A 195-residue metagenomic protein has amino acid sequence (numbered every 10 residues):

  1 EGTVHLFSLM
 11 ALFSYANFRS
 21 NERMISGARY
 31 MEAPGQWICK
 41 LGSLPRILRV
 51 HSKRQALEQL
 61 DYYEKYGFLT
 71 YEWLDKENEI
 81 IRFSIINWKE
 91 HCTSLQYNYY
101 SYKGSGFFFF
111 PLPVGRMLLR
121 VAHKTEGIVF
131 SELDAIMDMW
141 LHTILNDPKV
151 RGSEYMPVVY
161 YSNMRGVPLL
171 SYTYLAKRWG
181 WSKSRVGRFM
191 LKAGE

Functional and structural regions predicted by a protein language model:
E1-L6, R19-I38, I47, S94-E132 (+1 more regions): Positively charged, structured surface patches that bind polyanionic biopolymers
H5-L12, A135-M139: Short alpha-helical "packing" element that flanks the helix-turn-helix/winged-helix DNA-binding module
F13, S84-I86, W140: Residues in well-ordered beta-strands of folded domains
F18-I81, P148-E195: Winged helix-turn-helix DNA-binding recognition segment
G67, K89-C92, T143: Short, well-ordered alpha-helical segments in soluble proteins
E79-Y99: Short, structured interface segments
E132-N146: Basic amphipathic recognition helices
